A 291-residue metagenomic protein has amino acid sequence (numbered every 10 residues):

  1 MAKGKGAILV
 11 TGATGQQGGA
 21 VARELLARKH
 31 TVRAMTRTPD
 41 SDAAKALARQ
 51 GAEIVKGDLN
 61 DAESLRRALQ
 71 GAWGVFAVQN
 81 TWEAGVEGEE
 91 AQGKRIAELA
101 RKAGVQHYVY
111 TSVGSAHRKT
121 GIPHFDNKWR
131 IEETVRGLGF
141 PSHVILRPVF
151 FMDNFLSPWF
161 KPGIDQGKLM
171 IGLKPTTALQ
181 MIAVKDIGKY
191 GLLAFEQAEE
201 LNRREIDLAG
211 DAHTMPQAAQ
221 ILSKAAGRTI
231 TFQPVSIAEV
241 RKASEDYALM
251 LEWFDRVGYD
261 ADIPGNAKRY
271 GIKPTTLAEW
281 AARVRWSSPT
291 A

Functional and structural regions predicted by a protein language model:
A2, A225-A226, I237-A291: A hydrophobic C-terminal alpha-helical subdomain
A2-A46, N60-G74, N80-K94, E98-H107 (+3 more regions): Oxidoreductase cofactor-interface core, primarily capturing Rossmann-like NAD(P)-dependent enzymes
G51-A52, H143: Short, conserved active-site loop motifs that form the nucleotide-linked donor/cofactor pocket
G57: Cofactor-binding loops of NAD(P)H-dependent oxidoreductases, dominated by short-chain dehydrogenase/reductases
